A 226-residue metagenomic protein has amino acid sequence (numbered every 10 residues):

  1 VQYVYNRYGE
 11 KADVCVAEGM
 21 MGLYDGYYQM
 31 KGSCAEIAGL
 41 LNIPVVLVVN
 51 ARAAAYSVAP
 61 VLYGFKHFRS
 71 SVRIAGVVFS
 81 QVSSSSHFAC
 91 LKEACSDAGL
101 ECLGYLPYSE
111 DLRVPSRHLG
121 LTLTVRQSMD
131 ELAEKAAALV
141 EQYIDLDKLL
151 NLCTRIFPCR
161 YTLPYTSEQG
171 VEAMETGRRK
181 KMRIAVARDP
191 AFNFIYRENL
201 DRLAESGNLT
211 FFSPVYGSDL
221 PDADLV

Functional and structural regions predicted by a protein language model:
V1-L41, V49-R73, S85-A89: ATP-dependent carboxylate-amine ligase catalytic core
V16-E18, V46, V78, L225-V226: Structural motif
E36-I37, A94, R202: Hydrophobic/aromatic ligand-binding patch that stacks against planar heteroaromatic rings of cofactors or nucleotides
L41, A98-G99, E205: Short, structured coil segments at secondary-structure junctions
V45-V48, L103-Y105: Short hydrophobic alpha-helical runs that function as membrane-insertion/retention elements
N50-A51, S80-S83, A187-P190: Structural motif
Y56-M174: Internal gly/pro-rich beta-alpha loop/helix module that stabilizes soluble enzyme cofactors or their anionic handles
E175-V226: Phosphate-binding active sites in nucleotide-utilizing proteins
